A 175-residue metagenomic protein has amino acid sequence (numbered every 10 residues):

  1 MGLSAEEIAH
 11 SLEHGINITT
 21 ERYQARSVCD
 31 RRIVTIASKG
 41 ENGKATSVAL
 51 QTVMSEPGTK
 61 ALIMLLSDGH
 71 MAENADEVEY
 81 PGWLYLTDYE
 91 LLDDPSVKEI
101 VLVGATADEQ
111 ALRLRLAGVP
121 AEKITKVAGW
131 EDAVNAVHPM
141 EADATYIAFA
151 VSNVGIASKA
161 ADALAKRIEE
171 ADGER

Functional and structural regions predicted by a protein language model:
G2-A5, H10-R175: ATP-dependent carboxylate-amine ligase
